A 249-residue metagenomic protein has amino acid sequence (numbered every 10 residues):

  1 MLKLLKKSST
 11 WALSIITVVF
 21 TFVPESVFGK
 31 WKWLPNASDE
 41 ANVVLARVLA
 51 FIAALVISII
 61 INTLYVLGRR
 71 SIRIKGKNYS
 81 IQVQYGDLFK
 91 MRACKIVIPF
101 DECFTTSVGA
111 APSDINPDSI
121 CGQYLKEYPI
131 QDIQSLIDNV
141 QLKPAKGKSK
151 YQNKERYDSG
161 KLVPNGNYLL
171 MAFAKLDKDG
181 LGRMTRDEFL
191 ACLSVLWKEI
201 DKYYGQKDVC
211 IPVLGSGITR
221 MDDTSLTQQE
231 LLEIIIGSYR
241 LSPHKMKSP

Functional and structural regions predicted by a protein language model:
M1-P249: Macrodomain-like recognition of ADP-ribose-binding/processing modules
